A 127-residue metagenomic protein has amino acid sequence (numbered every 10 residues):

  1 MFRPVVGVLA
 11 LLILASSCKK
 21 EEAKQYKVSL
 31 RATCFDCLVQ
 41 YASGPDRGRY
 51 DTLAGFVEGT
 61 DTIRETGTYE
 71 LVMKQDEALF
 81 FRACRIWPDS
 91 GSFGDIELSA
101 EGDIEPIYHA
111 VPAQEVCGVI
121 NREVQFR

Functional and structural regions predicted by a protein language model:
M1-S17: Sec-dependent bacterial lipoprotein signal peptides
S16-C34: Bacterial Sec-dependent N-terminal signal peptides
K19, T33-L38, A83-R85, V116-G118: Sequence contexts marking disulfide-bonded cysteines in secreted/extracellular proteins
L38-R49, S92-D103: Short, surface-exposed beta-strand/strand-loop-strand elements in extracellular ectodomains
D61, E65-L71, I120-R122: Short strand-edge motifs at loop-to-beta-strand transitions and within beta-strands of extracellular beta-rich domains
Q75-P88: A short, solvent-exposed beta-strand micro-motif common in secreted/extracellular proteins
E105-R127: C-terminal partner/receptor-binding element of secreted or periplasmic proteins
